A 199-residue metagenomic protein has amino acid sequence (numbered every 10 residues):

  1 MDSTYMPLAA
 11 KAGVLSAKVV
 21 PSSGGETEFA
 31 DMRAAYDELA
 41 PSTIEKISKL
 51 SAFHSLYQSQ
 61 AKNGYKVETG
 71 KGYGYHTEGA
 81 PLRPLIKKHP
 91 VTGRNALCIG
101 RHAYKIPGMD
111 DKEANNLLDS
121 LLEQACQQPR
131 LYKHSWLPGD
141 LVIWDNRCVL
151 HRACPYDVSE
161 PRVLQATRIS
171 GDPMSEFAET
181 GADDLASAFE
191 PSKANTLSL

Functional and structural regions predicted by a protein language model:
M1-L141, N146-L199: Non-heme Fe(II) oxygenase catalytic core, chiefly the N-lobe of the double-stranded beta-helix
